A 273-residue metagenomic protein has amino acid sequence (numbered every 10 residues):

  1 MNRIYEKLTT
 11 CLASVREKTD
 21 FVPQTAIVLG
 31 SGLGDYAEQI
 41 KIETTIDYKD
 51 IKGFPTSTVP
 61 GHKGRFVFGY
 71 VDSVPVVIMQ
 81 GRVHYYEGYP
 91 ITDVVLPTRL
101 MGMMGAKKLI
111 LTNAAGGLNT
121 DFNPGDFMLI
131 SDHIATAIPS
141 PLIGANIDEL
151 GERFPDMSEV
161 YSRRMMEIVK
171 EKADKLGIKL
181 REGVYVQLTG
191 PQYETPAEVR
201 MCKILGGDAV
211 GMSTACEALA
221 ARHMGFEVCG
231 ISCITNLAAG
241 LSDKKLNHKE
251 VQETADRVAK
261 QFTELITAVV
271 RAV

Functional and structural regions predicted by a protein language model:
M1-M157: Metabolite-binding pocket within alpha/beta catalytic cores that recognizes anionic/polar moieties
G102-G105, K203, R222: Non-catalytic positions within long, well-ordered alpha-helices that form the structural scaffold/packing of enzyme
K107-K108, D208, E227: Short acidic/polar active-site loop segments enriched in Thr and Asp
L150-Y161, A173, Q187, V199 (+2 more regions): Polyanion-binding loop/helix "lid" in catalytic or ligand-binding cores
M166, K172-D208, I266, V273: Active-site/ligand-binding-proximal alpha/beta "capping" segment
M212-E250: Zn-dependent metallopeptidase/amidohydrolase metal-coordination segment
A239-V273: His/Asp/Glu-rich mid-to-C-terminal helical/loop segments that flank catalytic regions of hydrolases
